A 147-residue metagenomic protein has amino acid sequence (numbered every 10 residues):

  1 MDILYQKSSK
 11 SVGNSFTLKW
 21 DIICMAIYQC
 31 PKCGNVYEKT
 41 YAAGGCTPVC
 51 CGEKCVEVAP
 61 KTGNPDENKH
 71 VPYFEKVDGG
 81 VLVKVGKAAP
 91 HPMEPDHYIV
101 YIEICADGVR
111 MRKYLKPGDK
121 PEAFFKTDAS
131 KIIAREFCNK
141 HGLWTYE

Functional and structural regions predicted by a protein language model:
Q6, K10-C24: Short, Lys/Arg-enriched N-terminal segments with co-localized hydrophobic residues within the first ~10-30 amino acids
C30-C33, C50: Short cysteine-rich clusters marking metal-coordination/redox-active sites
Y37, K54-C55, G142: Cys/His-rich microdomains that often coordinate metals
K39-G44, V58-K61, Y146-E147: Short Cys/His-rich "knuckle" micro-motifs
G44-C55: Cysteine-rich micro-motifs
K84-V85, P121-D128: Exposed aromatic-hydrophobic patches
V85-E94: Short amphipathic, basic-aromatic surface patches that mediate peripheral association with negatively charged
K131-K140: Short, aromatic- and glycine-rich surface loops/edge beta-strands on solvent-exposed regions
